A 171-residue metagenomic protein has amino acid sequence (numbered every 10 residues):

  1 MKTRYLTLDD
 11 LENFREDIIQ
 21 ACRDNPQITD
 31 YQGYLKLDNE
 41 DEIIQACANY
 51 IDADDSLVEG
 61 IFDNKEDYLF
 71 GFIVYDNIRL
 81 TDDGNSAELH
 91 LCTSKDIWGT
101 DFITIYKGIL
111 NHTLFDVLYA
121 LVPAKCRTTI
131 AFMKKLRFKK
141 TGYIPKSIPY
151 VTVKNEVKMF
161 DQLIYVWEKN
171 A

Functional and structural regions predicted by a protein language model:
M1-D17, A171: Conserved N-terminal entry element of GNAT/NAT acetyltransferase domains
L11-Q20, E40, I44: An amphipathic alpha-helix signature
N25-C47: Conserved GNAT-fold acetyl-CoA-binding loop/helix
D38, I44-N85, C92-D96: Acetyl-CoA-dependent GNAT
S56, M159-I164: Short hydrophobic/aromatic beta-strand or adjacent loop that forms the aromatic wall/cage of a ligand/substrate-binding
W98-T113, A131, K135: Conserved acetyl-CoA-binding loop-helix of GNAT-fold acetyltransferases
Y119-K134, S147-I148: Conserved beta-strand-loop-alpha-helix junction that forms the acyl-donor binding cleft
L121, K139-E156: Conserved catalytic-core motifs of GNAT/GCN5-like acyltransferases
